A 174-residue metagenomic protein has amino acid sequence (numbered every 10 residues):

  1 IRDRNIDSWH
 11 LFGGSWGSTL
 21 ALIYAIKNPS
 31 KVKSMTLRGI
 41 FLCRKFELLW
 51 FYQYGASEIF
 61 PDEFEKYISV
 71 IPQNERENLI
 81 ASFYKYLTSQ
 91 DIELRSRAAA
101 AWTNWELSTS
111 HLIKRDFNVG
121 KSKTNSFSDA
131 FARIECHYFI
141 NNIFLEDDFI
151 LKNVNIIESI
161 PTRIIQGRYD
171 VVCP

Functional and structural regions predicted by a protein language model:
I1-H10: Conserved acidic catalytic loop of the alpha/beta-hydrolase fold
W9, G13-S15, G167: Conserved alpha/beta-hydrolase "nucleophile elbow" surrounding the catalytic nucleophile
S18-P29, M35: Short glycine-enriched nucleophile-adjacent loop and the immediately C-terminal alpha-helix near the catalytic center
S30-F83: A catalytic-pocket lid/entrance helix-loop region that shapes and gates access to the active site across common
H137-V154: Active-site nucleophile elbow and catalytic-triad environment of alpha/beta-hydrolase enzymes
E146, V171-P174: Conserved alpha/beta-hydrolase "acid-adjacent" motif
I157-E158, I164-Q166: Short beta-strand/loop motif that positions the catalytic acidic residue of the alpha/beta-hydrolase fold
